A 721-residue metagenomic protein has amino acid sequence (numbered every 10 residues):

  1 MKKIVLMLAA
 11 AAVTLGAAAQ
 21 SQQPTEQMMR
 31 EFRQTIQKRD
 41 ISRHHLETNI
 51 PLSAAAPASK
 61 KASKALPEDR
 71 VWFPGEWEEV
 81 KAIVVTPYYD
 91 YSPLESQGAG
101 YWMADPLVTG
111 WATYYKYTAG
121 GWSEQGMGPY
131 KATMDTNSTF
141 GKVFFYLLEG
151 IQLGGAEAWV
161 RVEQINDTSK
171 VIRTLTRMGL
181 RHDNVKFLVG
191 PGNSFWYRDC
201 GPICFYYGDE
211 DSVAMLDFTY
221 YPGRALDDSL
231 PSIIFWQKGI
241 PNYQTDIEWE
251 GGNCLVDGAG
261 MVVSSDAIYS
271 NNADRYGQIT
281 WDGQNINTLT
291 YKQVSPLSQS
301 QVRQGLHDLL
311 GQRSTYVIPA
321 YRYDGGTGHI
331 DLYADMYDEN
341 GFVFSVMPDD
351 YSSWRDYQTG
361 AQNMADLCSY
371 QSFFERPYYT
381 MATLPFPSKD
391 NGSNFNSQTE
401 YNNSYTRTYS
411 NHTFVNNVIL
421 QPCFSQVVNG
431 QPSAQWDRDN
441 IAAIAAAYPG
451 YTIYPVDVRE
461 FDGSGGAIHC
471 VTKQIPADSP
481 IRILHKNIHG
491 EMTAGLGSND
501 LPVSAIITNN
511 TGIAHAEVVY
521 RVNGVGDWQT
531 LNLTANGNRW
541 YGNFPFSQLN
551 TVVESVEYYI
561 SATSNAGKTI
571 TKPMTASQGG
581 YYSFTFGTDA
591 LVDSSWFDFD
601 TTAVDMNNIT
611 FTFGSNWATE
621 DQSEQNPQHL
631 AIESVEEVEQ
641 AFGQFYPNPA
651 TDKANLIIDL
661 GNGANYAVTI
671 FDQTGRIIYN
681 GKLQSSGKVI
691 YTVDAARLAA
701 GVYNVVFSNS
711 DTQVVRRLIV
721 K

Functional and structural regions predicted by a protein language model:
M1-I4, V720-K721: Positively charged n-region of N-terminal signal peptides that target proteins for export
A10-A18: Hydrophobic h-region of N-terminal signal peptides that target proteins for export in Gram-negative bacteria
L15, A631-Y646, A650-K721: C-terminal outer-membrane/trafficking sorting elements
Q20-R482: The feature marks the mature, well-folded catalytic cores of soluble enzymes
P476-Q628: Glycan-association/targeting regions that enable binding to alpha-glucans and other polysaccharides
